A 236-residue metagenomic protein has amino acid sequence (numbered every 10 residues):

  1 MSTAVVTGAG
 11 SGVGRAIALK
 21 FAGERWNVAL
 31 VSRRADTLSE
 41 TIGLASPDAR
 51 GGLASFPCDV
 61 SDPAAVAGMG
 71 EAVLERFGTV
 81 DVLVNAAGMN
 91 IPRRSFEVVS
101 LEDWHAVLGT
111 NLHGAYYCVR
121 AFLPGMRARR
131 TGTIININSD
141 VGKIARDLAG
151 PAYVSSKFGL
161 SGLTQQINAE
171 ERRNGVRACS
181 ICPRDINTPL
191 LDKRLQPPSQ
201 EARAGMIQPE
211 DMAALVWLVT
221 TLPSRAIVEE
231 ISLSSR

Functional and structural regions predicted by a protein language model:
G10-G12: Conserved glycine-rich cofactor-binding loop
E24-E40: Conserved glycine-rich Rossmann-like NAD(P)H-binding loop of the short-chain dehydrogenase/reductase
P57-M69, L101: The beta1-alpha1 cofactor-binding region of Rossmann-like NAD(H)/NADP(H)-dependent oxidoreductases
R94-F96, D103-H105: Substrate-binding pocket helix/loop in short-chain dehydrogenase/reductase
V119, S156: Active-site helix of classical SDR
S139: Residue(s) in the substrate-gating loop at a strand-loop-helix junction that position the organic substrate next
R173-V176, S180, Q200-R236: C-terminal helical subdomain
